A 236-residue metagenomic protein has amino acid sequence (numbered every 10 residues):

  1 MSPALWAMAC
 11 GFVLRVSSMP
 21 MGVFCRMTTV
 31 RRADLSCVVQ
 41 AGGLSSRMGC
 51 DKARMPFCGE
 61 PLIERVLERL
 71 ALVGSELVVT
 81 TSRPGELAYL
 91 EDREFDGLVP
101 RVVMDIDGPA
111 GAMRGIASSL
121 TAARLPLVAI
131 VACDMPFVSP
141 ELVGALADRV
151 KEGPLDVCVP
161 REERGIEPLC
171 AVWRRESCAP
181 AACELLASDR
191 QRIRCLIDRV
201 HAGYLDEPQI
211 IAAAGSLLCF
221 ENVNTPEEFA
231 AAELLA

Functional and structural regions predicted by a protein language model:
S2, W6-S18, C25-R26: Low-acidity, Ser/Thr- and Arg-rich intrinsically disordered low-complexity segments
A4-W6, G97, V223: Low-complexity, intrinsically disordered regions enriched in charged/polar residues
F12-V13, P20, L146, L186: Hydrophobic alpha-helical membrane context
T29-I193, D198-L218, E233-L234: Nucleotide and nucleotide-moiety/phosphate-recognizing core
C219-A236: Short, basic/aromatic-enriched C-terminal tail that caps enzymatic domains
